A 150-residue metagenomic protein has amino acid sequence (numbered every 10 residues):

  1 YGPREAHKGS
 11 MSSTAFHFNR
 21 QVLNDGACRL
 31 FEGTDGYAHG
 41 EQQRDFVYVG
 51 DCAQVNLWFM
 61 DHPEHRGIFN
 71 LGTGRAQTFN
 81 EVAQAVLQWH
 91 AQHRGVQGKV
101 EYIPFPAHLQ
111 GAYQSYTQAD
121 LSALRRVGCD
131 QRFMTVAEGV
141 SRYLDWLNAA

Functional and structural regions predicted by a protein language model:
Y1-T14: Flexible, glycine-rich beta-alpha linker
H17: Alpha-helical scaffold segments in soluble metabolic enzymes
R20-A150: C-terminal substrate-binding subdomain of Rossmann-fold SDR/epimerase-dehydratase oxidoreductases
